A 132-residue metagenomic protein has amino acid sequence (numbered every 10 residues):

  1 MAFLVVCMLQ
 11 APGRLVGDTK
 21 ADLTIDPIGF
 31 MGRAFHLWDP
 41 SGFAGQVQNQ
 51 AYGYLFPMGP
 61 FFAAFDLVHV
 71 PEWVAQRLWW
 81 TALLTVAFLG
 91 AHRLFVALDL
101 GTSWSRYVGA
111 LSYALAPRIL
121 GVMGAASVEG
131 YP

Functional and structural regions predicted by a protein language model:
A2-F88, L111-P132: Membrane-interface coil-to-helix junctions
H92-L115: Transmembrane-helix signature of polytopic, membrane-embedded enzymes that assemble or transfer cell-envelope glycans
